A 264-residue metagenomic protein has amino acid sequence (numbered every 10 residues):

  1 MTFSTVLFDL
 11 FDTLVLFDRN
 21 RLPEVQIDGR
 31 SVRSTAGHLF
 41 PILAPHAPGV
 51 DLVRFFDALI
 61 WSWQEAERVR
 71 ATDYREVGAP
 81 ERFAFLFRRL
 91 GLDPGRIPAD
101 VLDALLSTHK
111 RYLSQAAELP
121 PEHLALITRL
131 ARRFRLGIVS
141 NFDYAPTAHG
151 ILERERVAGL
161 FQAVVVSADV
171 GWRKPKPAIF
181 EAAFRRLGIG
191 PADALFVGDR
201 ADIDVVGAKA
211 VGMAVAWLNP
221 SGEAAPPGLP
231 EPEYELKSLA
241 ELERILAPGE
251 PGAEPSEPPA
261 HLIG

Functional and structural regions predicted by a protein language model:
M1-V6, D28, P41, P45-V53 (+2 more regions): Asp-based, Mg2+/Mn2+-dependent phosphohydrolase catalytic module
F11, D18-V69: Conserved phosphoryl-transfer catalytic core
Q26-I27, R70, Y112-S114, R135-L136 (+2 more regions): Short, contiguous strand/loop micro-motifs
R30-S31, R75-G78, V101, S140: A generic short alpha-helical patch detector that favors 3-5-residue windows in or near N-terminal regions
V32-G49, V77-G95: Helix-loop "lid/cap" segments that line or gate small-molecule binding pockets
L52-F83, F87, G188-I189: A short, hydrophobic/aromatic-rich structural module that often spans a beta strand with its adjoining loop
D73-E81, K110-L136: Short, acidic loop-to-helix structural element flanking the phosphoryl-transfer center in phosphate-processing enzymes
A99-T108: Short, basic/glycine-rich phosphate-binding loops at helix/coil junctions that contact nucleotide phosphates
